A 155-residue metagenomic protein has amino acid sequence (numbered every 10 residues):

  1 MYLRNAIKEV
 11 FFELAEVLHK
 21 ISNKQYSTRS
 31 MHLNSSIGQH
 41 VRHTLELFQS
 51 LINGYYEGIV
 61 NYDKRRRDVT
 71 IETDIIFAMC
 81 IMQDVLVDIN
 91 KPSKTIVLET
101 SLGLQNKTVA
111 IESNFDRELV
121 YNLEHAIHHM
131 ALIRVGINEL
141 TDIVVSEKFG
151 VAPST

Functional and structural regions predicted by a protein language model:
M1-N23, G38-Y56: Alpha-helical bundle segments that constitute or directly flank the non-heme di-iron/ferroxidase center
L3-V10, I37, D74, A78-I81 (+1 more regions): Amphipathic alpha-helix face/heptad-repeat signature
R4-A6, F11, I21, N34 (+4 more regions): Charge-rich alpha-helical segments
A15, V41, F48, M79-L86 (+1 more regions): Non-transmembrane alpha-helical segments in soluble domains of secreted/periplasmic/extracellular proteins
S27-K64, T108-G150, T155: Short, contiguous alpha-helical
E57-I96: Helix-adjacent hinge/juxtasegments
K91-T108: Carboxylate-rich helix-loop segments that flank metal/cofactor sites and access channels in metalloenzymes
